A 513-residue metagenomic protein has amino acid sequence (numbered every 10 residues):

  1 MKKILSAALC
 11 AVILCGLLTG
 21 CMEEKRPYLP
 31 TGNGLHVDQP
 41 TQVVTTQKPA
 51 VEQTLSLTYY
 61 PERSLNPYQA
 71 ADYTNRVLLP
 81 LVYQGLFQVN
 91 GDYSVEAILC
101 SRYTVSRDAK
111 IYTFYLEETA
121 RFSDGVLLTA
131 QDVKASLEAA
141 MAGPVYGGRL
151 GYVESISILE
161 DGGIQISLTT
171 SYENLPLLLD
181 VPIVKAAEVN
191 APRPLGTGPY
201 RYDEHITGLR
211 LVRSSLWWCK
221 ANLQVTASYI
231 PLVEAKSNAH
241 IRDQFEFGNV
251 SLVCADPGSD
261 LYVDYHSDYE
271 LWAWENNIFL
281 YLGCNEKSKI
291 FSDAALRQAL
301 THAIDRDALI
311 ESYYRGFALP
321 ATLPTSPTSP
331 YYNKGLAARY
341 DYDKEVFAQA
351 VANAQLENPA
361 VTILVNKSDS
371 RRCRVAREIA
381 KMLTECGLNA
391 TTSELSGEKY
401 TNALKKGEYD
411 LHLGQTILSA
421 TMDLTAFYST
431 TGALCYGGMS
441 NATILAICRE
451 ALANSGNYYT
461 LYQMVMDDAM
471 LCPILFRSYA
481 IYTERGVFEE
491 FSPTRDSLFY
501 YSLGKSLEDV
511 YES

Functional and structural regions predicted by a protein language model:
K48, S396-Y400, T425-V487, V510-S513: Extracytoplasmic/peripheral linker and loop segments enriched in polar/acidic and small residues with frequent Thr/Pro
L57-R107, E138: N-terminal lobe/hinge region of extracytoplasmic solute-binding protein
S167-L168, Y172-Y229, S237-A239, E512: Gly/Pro-rich hinge or "lid" segments in bacterial periplasmic/extracellular proteins
W217-V263: Ligand-site clamp/hinge motif
K287, F291-S329, L461-M470, L475: Periplasmic-binding protein-like
H302, A318-N353, S370-R372: Structural transition elements
A352-L418: Ligand/substrate-recognition segments at binding pockets and active sites
E484-S513: Long beta-strand-rich cores associated with HINT superfamily self-processing modules
